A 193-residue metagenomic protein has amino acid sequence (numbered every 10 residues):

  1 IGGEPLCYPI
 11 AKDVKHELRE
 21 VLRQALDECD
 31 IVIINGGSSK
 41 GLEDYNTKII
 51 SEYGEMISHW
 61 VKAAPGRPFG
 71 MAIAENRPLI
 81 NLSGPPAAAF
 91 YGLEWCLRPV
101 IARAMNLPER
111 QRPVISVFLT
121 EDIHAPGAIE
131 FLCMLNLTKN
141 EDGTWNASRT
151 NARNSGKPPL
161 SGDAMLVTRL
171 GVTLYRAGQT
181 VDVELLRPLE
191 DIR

Functional and structural regions predicted by a protein language model:
I1-I34: Phosphate-binding glycine-rich loops and their immediate beta-loop-alpha structural context
A11, S39, A63: Residue-level "edge-of-site" marker
K15-H16, K40, F90, Y175: Loop/helix-junction capping segments adjacent to catalytic residues or to phosphate/diphosphate-binding pockets
L18-E20, D44-T47, I73, E94: Short acidic, glycine/serine/threonine-rich loops at helix termini
D30-K40, G54: Catalytic-core segments of thiol-dependent peptidases
G37-L42, G84-P86: Short glycine-rich anion-binding loops that position phosphate/pyrophosphate groups of nucleotides and phosphorylated
G41-Y53: Short Gly/Thr/Asp-enriched flexible loops that form oxyanion-binding sites at enzyme active sites
S51-R193: Flexible glycine/proline-rich
